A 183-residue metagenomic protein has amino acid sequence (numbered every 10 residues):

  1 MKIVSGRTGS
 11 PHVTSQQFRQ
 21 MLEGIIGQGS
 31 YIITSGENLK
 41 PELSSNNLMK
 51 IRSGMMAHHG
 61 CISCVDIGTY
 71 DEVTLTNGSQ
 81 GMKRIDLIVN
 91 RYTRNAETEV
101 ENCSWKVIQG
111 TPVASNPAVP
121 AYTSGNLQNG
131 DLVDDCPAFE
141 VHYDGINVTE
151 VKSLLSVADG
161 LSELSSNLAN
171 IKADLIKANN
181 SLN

Functional and structural regions predicted by a protein language model:
M1-H58: N-terminal "first-domain core" detector
I3-R7, P11, S53-N180: Beta-strand-rich solenoidal segments
